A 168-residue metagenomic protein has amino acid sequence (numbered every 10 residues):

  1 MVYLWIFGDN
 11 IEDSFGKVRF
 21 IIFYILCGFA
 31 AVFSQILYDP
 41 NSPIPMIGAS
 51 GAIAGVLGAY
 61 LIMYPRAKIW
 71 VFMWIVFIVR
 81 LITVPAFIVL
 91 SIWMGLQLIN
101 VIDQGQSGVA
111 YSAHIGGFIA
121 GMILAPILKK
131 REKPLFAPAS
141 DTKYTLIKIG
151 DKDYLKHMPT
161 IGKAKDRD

Functional and structural regions predicted by a protein language model:
M1-R167: A detector for small-residue-rich transmembrane helices and their helix-helix packing motifs
